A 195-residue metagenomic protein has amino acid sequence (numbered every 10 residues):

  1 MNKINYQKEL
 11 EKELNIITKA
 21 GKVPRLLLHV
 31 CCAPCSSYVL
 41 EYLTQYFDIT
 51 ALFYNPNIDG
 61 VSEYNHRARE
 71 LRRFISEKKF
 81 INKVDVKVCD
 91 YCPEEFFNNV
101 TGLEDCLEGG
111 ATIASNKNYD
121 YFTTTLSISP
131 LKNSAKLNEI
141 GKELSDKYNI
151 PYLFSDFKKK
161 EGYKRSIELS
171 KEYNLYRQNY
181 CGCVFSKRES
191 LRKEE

Functional and structural regions predicted by a protein language model:
M1-E195: Nucleotide-activated chemistry modules centered on ATP-dependent adenylation/adenylyltransferase
